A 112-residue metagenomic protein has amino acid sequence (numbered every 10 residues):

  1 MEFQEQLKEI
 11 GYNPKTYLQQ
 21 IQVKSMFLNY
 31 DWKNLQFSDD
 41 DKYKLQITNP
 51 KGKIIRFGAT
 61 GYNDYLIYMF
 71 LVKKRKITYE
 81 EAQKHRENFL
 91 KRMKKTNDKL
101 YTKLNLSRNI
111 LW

Functional and structural regions predicted by a protein language model:
M1-W112: Arg/Lys-rich, low-complexity, intrinsically disordered basic segments
